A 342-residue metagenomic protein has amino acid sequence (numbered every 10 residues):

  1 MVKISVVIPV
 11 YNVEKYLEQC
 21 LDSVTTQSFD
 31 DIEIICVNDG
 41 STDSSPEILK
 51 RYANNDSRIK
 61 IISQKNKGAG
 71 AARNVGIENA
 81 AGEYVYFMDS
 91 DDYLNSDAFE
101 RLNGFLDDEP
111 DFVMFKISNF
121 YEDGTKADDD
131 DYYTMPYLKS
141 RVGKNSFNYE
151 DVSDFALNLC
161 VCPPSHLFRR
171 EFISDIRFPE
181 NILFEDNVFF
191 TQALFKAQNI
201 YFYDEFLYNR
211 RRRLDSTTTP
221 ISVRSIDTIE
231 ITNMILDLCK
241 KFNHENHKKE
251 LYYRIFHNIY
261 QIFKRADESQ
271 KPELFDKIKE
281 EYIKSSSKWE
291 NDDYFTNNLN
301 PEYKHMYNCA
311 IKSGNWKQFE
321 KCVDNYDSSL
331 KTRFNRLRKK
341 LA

Functional and structural regions predicted by a protein language model:
V2-S5, S23, E33, V188: Cell-envelope/extracellular polymer assembly enzymes that use nucleotide-activated donors
N12-T26: Short, well-formed alpha-helical segments that are part of the catalytic scaffolds of diverse glycosyltransferases
S23, D30, N38-E47, K65: A conserved acidic beta->alpha catalytic loop
Q64-A80: Glycine-rich, basic loop-to-helix element that forms the pyrophosphate-binding segment of sugar-nucleotide handling
A69, S90-Y201, R211-S222: Donor-binding/catalytic cores of nucleotide-activated saccharide and glycerol-phosphate transferases/polymerases
V85: Short aromatic/hydrophobic "clamp" motif used to bind/position activated sugar donors
L207-L214, T219-N246, N258-W289: Catalytic core of nucleotide-sugar-dependent glycosyltransferases
E268-A342: Membrane-interface aromatic/basic loop that binds lipid-linked glycans or pyrophosphate carriers, typified by
